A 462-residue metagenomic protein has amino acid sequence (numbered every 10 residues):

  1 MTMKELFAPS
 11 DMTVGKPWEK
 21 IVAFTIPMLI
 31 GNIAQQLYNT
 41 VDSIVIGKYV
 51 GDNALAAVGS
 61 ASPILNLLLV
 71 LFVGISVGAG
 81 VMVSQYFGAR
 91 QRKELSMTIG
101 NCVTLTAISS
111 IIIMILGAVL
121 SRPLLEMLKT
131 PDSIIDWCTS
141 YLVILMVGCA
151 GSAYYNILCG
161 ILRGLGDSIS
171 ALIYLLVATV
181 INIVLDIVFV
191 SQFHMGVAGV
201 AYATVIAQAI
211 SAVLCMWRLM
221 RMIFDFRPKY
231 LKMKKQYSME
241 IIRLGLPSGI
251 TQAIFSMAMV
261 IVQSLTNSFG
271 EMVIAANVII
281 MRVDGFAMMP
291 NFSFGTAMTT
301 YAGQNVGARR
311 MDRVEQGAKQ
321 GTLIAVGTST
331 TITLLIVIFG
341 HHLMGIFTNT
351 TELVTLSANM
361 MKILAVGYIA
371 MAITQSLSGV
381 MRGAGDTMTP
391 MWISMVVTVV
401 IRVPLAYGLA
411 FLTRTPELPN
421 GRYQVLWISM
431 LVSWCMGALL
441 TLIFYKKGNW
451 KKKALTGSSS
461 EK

Functional and structural regions predicted by a protein language model:
M1-T25, V83-G148, Q192-L246, A302-G367 (+1 more regions): Short alpha-helical transmembrane segments in multi-pass integral membrane proteins
M12-V50, P63-G78, M82, A107-M114 (+5 more regions): N-terminal transmembrane alpha-helices
A23-D42, I144, A178, A207-S211 (+4 more regions): Transmembrane helical elements of multi-pass membrane transporters/channels
I33, L37-A56, L125-D132, V188-M195 (+4 more regions): Helix-terminus/linker motif at the lipid-water interface of multi-pass membrane proteins
I46-N66, D132-W137, V197-A198, E240-L244 (+6 more regions): Interfacial/gating helices of multi-pass transporter permease domains
L55-I115, S152-A171, Q263, A276-G340 (+2 more regions): Small-residue-rich hydrophobic transmembrane alpha-helices
L67-V70, N182-D186, S211-M216, F286-M289 (+3 more regions): Hydrophobic transmembrane alpha-helices of multi-pass small-molecule transporters
S76, I144-R163, A171-T179, V200-C215 (+5 more regions): Short runs within selected transmembrane alpha-helices of multi-pass transporters and secretion channels
